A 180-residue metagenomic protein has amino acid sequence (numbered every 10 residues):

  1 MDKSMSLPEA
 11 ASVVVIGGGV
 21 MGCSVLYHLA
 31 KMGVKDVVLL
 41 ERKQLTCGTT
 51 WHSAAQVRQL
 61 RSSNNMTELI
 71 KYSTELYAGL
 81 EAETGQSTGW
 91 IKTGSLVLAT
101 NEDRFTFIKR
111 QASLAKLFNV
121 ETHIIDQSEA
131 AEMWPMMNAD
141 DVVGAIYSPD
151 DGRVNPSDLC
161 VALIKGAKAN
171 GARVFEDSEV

Functional and structural regions predicted by a protein language model:
M5-P8, K31, W90: Short, flexible hinge/linker loops that cap or flank conserved catalytic cores
L7-M21, V38: Beta1/beta-strand and adjacent pyrophosphate-binding region of the FAD-binding site in flavoprotein oxidoreductases
L26, A30, G166: Gly/Ala-rich phosphate-binding loop of Rossmann-like dinucleotide-binding domains, activating on the conserved
A30-T50: Glycine-rich FAD pyrophosphate-binding loop
E41, D126-Q127, E176-S178: Short loop/edge segments at beta-strand edges and connector loops that shape dinucleotide/nucleotide cofactor-binding
A55-M133: Dinucleotide-binding Rossmann-like beta1-alpha1 core, especially the glycine-rich loop that anchors the ADP
Y147-V180: Helical element adjacent to the flavin cofactor pocket in flavoenzyme catalytic cores
